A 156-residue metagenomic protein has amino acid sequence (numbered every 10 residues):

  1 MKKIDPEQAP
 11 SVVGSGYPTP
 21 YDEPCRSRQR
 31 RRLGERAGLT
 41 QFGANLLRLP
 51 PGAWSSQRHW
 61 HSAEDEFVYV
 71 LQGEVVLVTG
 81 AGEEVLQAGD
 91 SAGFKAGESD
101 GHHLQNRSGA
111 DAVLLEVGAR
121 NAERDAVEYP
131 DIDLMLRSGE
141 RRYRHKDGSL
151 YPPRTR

Functional and structural regions predicted by a protein language model:
M1-Q41, V127-R156: A short, N-terminal "cap"/entry segment at the start of jelly-roll beta-barrel domains of the cupin/DSBH fold
S27-R30, N45-H61, E98-S99: Conserved short histidine dyad/triad with adjacent acidic residue
G38, A96-R124: Ligand-binding loop in jelly-roll beta-barrel domains
L46-P50, H61-T79, V117-R120: Short, conserved beta-strand element in jelly-roll/cupin
P50-W54, E74, E83, E98-D100 (+2 more regions): Short, charged/polar surface micro-motifs in flexible loops or helix N-caps
S56, E84, D125-V127: Short beta-strand segments
G80-G97: Short acidic-glycine-tyrosine-enriched beta hairpin
